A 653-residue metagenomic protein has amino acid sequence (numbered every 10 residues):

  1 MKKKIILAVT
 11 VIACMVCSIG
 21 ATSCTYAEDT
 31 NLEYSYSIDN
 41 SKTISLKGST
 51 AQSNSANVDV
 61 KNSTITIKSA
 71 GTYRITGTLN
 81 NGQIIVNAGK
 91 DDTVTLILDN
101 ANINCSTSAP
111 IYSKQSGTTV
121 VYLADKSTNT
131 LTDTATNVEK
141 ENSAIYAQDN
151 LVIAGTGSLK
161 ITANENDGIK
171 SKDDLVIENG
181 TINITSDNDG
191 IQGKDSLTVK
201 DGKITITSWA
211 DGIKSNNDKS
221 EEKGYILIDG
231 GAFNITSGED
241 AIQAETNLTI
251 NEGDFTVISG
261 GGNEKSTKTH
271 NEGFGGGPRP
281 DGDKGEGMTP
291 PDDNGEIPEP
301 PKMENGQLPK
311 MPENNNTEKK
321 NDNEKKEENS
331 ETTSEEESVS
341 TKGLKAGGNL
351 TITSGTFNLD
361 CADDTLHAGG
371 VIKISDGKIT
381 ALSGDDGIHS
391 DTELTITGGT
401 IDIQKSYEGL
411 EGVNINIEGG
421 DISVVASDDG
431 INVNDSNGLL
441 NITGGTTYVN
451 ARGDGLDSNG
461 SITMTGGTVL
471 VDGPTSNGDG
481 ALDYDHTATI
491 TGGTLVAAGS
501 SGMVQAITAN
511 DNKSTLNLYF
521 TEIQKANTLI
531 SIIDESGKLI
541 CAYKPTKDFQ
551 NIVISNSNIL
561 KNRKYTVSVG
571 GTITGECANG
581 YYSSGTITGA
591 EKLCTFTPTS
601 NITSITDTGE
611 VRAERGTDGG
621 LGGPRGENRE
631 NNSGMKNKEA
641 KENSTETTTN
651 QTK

Functional and structural regions predicted by a protein language model:
K4-K653: A composition-driven surface/loop motif
